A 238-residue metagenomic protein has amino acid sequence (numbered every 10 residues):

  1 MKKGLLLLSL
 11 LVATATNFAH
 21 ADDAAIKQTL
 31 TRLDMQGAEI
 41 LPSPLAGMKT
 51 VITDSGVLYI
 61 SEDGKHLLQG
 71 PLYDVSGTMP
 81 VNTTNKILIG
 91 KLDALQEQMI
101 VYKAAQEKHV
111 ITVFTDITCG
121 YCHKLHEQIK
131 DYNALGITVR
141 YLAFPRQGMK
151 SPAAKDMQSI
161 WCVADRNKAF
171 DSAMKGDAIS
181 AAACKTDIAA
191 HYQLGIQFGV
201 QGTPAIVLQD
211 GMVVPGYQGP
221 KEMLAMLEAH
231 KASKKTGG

Functional and structural regions predicted by a protein language model:
G4-L6, L10-V12, T16-G90, G238: N-terminal targeting signals for export/organelle localization
L8-N17, I196, V207-G238: Intrinsic disorder/low-complexity detector
A24, G120-H126, A189-Y192, K221: Residue-level marker for well-ordered alpha-helical positions
A24, Q28-R32, A134, Q193 (+1 more regions): Replace "anionic and nucleotidyl ligands
E39-L41, M48-I52, G56-Y59, D63-V75 (+1 more regions): Thiol/selenol-based redox catalytic cores and closely related redox-interacting motifs
T84-T112: Glycine-rich adenosyl-nucleotide cofactor-binding module
Q98, E107-A183, I196-Q201, E228-G238: Structural alpha/beta surface segment adjacent to cysteine/selenocysteine redox centers across thiol/disulfide enzymes
